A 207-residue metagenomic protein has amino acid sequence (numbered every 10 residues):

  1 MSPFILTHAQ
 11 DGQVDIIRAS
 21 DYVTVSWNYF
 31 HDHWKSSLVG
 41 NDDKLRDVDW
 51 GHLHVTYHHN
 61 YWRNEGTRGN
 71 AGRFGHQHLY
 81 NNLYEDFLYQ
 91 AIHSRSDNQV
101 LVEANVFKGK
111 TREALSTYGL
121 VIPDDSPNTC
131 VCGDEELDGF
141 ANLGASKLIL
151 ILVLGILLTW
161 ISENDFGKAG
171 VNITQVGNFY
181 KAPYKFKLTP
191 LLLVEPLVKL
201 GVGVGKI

Functional and structural regions predicted by a protein language model:
M1-Q13, S20-N41, R46-G69, H76-L88 (+3 more regions): Right-handed parallel beta-helix
I16-I17, S94: Small/polar loops that bind or transfer phosphate-bearing groups
G72-I207: Extracellular beta-rich repeat passengers
